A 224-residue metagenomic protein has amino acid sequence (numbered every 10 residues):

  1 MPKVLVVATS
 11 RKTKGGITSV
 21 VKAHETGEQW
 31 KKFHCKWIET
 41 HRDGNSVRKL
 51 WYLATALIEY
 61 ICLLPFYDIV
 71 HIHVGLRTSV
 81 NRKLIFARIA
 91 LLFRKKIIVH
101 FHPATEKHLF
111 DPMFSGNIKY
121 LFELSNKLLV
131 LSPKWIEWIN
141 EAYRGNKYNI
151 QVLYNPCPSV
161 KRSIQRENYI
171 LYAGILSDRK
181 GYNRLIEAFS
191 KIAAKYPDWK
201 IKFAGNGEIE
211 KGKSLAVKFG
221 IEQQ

Functional and structural regions predicted by a protein language model:
M1-R42: N-terminal subdomain of nucleotide-sugar transferases
K3-V6, S163-A193, I201-A204: Conserved donor-binding/catalytic core segment of Leloir-type glycosyltransferases
K14, S159, S177-Y182, Y196 (+1 more regions): A short, basic/aromatic alpha-helical/loop segment that forms part of the nucleotidyl-sugar donor-binding site
E39-R42, A173, K200-K213: Glycosyltransferase donor-sugar binding loop
G75-S79, K95-P112, K127: A short, histidine- and acid-enriched strand-loop-helix "catalytic/donor-clamping" loop that lines the nucleotide-sugar
F86-F93, D111-K127: Membrane-proximal helix-turn-helix segments that form the acceptor-binding/catalytic region of lipid-linked
Y120-K161, Y172: Donor nucleotide-sugar binding/catalytic pocket of nucleotide-sugar-dependent glycosyltransferases
K213-Q224: Nucleotide-activated donor-binding/catalytic signature segment of Leloir-type glycosyltransferases, i.e., the conserved
